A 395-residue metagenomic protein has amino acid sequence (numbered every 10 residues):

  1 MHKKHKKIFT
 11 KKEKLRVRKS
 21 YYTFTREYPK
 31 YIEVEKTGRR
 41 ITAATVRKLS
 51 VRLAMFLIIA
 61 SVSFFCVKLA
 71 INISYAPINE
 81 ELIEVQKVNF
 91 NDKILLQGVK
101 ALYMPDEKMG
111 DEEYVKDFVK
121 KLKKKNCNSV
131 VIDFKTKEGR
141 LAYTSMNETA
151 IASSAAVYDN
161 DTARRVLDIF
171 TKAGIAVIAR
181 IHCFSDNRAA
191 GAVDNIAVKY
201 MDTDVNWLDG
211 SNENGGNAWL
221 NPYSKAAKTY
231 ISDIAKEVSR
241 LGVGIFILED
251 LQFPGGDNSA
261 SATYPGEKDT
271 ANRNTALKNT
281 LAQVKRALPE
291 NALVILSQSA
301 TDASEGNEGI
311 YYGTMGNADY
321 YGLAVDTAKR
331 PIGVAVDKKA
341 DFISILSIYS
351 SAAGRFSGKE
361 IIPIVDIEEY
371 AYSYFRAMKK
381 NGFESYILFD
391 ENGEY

Functional and structural regions predicted by a protein language model:
M1-R40: N-terminal targeting leaders characterized by basic, low-complexity, disordered sequences that direct proteins
L49-K68: Hydrophobic membrane-insertion alpha-helices, especially the h-region of bacterial N-terminal signal peptides
F90-M109, F184-K236: Active-site-adjacent "subsite" loops/lids of carbohydrate-active enzymes
V115-L141, E237-L248, G316-G322, N381-S385: Catalytic domains of carbohydrate-active enzymes, especially glycoside hydrolases
S129-V131, D159-G210: Glycine-rich, aromatic-flanked loop segments that form ligand/cofactor-binding clefts across common enzyme folds
T144-S154, D186-S211, P254-E267: Aromatic- and acidic-residue-enriched segments that line the glycan-binding/catalytic groove of carbohydrate-active
A176-S185, I247-E249, A271-G309, S357-E369: Aromatic-lined carbohydrate-recognition surfaces of secreted/lumenal glycan-active proteins
A318-Y395: Substrate-binding cleft of secreted/luminal carbohydrate-active enzymes
